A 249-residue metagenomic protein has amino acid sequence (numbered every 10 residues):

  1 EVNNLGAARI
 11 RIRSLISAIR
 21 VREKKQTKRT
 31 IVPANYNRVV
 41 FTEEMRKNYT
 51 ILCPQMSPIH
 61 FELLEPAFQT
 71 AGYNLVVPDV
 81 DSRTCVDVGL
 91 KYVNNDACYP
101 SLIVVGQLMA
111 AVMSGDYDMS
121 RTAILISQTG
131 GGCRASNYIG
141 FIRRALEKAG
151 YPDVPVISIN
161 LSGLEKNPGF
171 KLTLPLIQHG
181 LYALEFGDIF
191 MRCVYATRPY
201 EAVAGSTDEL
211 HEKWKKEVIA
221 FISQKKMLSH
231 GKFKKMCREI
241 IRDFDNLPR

Functional and structural regions predicted by a protein language model:
E1-R249: An N-terminal assembly and electron-transfer interface module characteristic of large anaerobic redox and radical
